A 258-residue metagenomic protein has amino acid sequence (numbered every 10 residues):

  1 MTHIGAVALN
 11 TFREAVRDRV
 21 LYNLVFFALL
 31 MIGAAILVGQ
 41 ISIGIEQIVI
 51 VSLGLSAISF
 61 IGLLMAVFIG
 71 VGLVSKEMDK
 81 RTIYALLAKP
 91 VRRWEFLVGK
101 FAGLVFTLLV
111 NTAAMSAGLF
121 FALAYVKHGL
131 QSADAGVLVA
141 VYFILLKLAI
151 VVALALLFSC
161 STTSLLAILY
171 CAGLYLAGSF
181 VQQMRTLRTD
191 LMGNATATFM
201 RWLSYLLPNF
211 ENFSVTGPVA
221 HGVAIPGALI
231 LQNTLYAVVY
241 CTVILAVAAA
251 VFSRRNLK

Functional and structural regions predicted by a protein language model:
M1-Y22: Aromatic- and glycine-rich beta-strand/loop motifs that create alpha-glucan
E14, S75, L86-A88, A155 (+1 more regions): Helix-capping/transition residues at the boundaries of transmembrane alpha-helices and the short helical linkers
N23-F27, V98-G99, Y170-G173: Hydrophobic core positions of alpha-helical segments in small-molecule transporters and transporter systems
L29-L73, L97-L166, Q182, L187 (+3 more regions): Secretory targeting signals
I41-G44, L166, Y170-A250: Terminal transmembrane helical anchor/hairpin motif
L73-V105, F252: Helix-loop-helix units of permease transmembrane domains in multi-pass membrane transporters, especially ABC
L166, R254-K258: Short cytosolic juxtamembrane segments of multi-pass membrane proteins
